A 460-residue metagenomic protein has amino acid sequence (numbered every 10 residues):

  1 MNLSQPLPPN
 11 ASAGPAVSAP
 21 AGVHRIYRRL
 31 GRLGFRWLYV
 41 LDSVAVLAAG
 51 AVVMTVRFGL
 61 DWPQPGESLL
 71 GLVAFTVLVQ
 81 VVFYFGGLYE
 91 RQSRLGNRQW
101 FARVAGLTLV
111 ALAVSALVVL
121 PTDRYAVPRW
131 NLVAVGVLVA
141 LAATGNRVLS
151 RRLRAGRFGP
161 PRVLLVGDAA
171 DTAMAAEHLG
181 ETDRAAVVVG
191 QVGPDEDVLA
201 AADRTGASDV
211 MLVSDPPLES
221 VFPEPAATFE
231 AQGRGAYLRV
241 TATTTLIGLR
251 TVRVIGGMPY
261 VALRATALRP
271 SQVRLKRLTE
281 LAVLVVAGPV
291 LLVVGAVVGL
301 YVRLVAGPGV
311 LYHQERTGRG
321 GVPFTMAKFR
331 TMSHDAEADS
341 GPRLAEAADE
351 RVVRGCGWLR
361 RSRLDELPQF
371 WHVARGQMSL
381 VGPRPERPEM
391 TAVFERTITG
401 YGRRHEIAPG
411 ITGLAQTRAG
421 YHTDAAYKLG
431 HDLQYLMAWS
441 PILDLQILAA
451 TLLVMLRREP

Functional and structural regions predicted by a protein language model:
M1-A45, A49, N146-L292: N-terminal hydrophobic signal-anchor/signal peptide
M1-F158: Signature of alpha-helical transmembrane segments in polytopic membrane proteins
L3-P6, I398-P460: C-terminal terminal-structure detector
G96, I247-V286, V310-Q314, L344-E346 (+1 more regions): Glycine-rich flexible loop motifs, especially short His-Gly-Gly/GGXG/HXGH segments used as catalytic or interaction
R103-T108, G159-A176, G309-M332, R354: Membrane-cytosol interface motif
T243-T244, L249-T251, Y312-R354, I411-G430: Short, glycine-rich, amphipathic interfacial segments at transmembrane boundaries or analogous
Q272-A336, H372, P441, I447-P460: A hydrophobic, helix-centered structural microdomain
A345-A408, I447-M455: A short, structured surface patch at a secondary-structure boundary
